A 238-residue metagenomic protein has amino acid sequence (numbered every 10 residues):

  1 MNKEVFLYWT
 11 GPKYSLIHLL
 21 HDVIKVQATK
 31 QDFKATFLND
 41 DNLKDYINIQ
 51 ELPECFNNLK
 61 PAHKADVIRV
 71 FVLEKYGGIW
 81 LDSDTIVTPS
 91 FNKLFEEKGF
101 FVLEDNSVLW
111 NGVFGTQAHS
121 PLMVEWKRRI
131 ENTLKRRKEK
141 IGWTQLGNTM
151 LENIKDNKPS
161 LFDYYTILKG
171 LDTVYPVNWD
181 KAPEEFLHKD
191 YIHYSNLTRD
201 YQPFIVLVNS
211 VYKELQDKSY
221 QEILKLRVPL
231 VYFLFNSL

Functional and structural regions predicted by a protein language model:
M1-A65, L81-L238: Glycosyltransferase-associated regions of secretory-pathway enzymes, highlighting luminal stem/catalytic domains
V67-Y76: Small-residue hinge/turn detector
